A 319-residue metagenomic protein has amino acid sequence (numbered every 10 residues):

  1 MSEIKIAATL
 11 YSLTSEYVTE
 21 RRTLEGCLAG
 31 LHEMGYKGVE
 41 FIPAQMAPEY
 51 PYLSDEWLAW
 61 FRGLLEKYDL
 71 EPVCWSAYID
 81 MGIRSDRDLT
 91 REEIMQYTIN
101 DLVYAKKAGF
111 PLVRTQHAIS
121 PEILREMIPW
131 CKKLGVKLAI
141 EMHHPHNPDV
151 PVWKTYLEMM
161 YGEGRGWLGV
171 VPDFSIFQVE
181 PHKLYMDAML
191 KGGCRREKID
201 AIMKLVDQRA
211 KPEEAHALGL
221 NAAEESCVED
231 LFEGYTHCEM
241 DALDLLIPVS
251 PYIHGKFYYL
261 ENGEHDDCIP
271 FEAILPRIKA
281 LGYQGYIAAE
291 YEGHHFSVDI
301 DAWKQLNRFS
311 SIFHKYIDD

Functional and structural regions predicted by a protein language model:
M1-P111, P121, R125, P129-K132 (+5 more regions): N-terminal pre-domain/capping segments
Y11, A44, D80, A118 (+4 more regions): Flexible loop residues that form catalytic and substrate-binding hotspots at small-molecule/glycan-binding clefts
Q116-E122, H144, Y259: Short beta->alpha connector loops
I119, H144-P148, H294-S297: Glycine-/small-residue-rich active-site loops that bind phosphorylated ligands and cofactors
W130-E272: Acidic/histidine-rich catalytic cores of soluble enzymes
Y259-N262, A289-V298: A short, acidic, flexible beta-alpha connecting loop/helix-capping segment that sits on the rim of active
G263-A289: C-terminal/domain-terminus segments
